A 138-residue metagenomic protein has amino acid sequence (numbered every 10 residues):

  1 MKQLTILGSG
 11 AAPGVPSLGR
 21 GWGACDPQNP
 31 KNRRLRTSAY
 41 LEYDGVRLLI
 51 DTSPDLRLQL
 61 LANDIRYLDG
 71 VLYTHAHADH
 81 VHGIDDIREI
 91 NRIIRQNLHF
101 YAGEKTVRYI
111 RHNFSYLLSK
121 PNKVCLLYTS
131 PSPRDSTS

Functional and structural regions predicted by a protein language model:
K2, L68-D69, N97-L98, L126-S130: Residue-level recognition of the N-termini of beta-strands and the immediately preceding loop/turn
K2-A62: Conserved beta-strand hairpin/beta-sheet module of binuclear metal-dependent hydrolase folds, prominently
I6-G8, Y73, A102, S130: Structural signal for conserved beta-strand scaffold positions within catalytic alpha/beta enzyme cores
A12, D79, T106-R108, D135: Surface-exposed, flexible loop/turn segments at secondary-structure boundaries
R47-L48, T52-A102: Active-site metal-binding motif and surrounding structural segment of the metallo-beta-lactamase
I94-L98, E104-L127: Active-site neighborhood of divalent metal-dependent phosphoester bond hydrolases
Y128-S138: Single conserved hydrophobic/aromatic residue that forms the stacking wall/gate of nucleotide- or nucleobase-binding
